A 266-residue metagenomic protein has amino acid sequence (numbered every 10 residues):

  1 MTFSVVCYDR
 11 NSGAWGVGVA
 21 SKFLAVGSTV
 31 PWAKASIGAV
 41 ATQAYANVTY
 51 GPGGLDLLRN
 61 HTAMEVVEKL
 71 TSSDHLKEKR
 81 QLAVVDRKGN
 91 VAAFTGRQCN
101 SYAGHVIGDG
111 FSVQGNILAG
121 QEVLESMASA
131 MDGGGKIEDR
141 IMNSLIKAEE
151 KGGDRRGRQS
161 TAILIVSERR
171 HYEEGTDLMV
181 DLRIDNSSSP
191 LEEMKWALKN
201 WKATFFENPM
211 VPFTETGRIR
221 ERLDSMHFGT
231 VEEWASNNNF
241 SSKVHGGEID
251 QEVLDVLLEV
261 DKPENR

Functional and structural regions predicted by a protein language model:
M1-E215: N-terminal nucleophile
R155, H245-G246: Short, surface-exposed helix-loop/turn micro-motifs enriched in polar/charged residues
S188-L191, L254, V260: Conserved catalytic-core subdomain
F206-H245, L257-K262: A short amphipathic alpha-helical interaction element
D250: Divalent-cation-assisted or electrostatically stabilized phosphate/pyrophosphate-binding catalytic cores
